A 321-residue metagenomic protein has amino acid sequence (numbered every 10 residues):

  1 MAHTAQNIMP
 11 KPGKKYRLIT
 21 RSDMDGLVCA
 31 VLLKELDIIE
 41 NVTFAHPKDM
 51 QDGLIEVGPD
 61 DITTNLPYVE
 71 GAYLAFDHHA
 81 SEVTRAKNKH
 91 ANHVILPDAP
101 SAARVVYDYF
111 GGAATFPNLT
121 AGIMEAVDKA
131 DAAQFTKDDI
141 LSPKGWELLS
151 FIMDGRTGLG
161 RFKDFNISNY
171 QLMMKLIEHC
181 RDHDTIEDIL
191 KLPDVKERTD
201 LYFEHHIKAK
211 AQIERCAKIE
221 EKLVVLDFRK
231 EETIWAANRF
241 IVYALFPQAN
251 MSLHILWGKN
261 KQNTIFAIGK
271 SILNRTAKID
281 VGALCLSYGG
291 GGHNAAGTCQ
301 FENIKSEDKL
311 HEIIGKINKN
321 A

Functional and structural regions predicted by a protein language model:
M1-M153, T157, E204, K218-V224 (+4 more regions): Replace "Mg2+/Mn2+-dependent" with "divalent metal-dependent
A130-K222: Hydrophobic, aromatic-enriched interface-forming segments
